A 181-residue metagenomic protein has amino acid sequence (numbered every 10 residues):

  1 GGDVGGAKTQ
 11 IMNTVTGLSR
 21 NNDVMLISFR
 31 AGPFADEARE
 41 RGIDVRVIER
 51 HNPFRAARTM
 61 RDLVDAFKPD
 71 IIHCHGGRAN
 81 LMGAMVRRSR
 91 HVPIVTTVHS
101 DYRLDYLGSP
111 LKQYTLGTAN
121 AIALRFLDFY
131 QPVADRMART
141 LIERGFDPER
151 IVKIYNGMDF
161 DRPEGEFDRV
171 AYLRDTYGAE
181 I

Functional and structural regions predicted by a protein language model:
G1-I181: Membrane-interface segments of envelope glycosyltransferases acting on lipid-linked substrates or membrane lipids
